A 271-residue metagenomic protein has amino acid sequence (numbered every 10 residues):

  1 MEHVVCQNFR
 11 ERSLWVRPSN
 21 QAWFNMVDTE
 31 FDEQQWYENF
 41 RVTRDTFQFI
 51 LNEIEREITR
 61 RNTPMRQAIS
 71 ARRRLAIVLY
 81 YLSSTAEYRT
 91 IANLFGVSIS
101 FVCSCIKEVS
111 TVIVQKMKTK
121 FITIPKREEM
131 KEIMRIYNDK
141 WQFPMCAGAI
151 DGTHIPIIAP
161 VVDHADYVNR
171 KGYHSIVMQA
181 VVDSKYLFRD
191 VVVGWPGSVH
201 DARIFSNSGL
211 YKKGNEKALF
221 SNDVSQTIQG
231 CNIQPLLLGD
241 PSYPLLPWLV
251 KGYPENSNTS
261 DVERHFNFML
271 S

Functional and structural regions predicted by a protein language model:
M1-T63, Q115-K118: Charged, often Cys/His-bearing segments associated with DNA-binding zinc-finger transcription factors
F24-D32, E55-I58, S83-A92, N256-D261: Surface-exposed beta-strand-to-loop junctions that form interaction patches on eukaryotic regulatory domains
E38-V42, P64-I69, L79, V193: Short basic-aromatic helix/loop recognition motifs at nucleic-acid and histone-peptide binding interfaces
V42, R72-R73, H200: A generic structural signal for residues located within well-ordered alpha-helices of large catalytic or ligand-binding
T46-E53, Y80, E87, C105: Amphipathic, well-ordered alpha-helical segments in soluble domains
A71-S84: Short, amphipathic alpha-helical "recognition" segments used to contact nucleic acids or chromatin
E87-T90, L94-S271: Short, well-ordered secondary-structure "scaffold" segments embedded in the functional core of diverse domains
